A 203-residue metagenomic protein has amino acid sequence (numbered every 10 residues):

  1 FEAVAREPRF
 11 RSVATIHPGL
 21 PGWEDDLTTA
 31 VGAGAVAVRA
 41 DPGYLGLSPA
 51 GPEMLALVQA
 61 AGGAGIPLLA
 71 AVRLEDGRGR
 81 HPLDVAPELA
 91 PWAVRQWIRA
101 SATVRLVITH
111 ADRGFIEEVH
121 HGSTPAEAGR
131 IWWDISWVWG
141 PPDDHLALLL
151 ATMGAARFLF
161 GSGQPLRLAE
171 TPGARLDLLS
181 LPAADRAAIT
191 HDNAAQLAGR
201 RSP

Functional and structural regions predicted by a protein language model:
F1-D76: Active-site gating/metal-coordination segments in enzymes
V4, S123, S180: Conserved hydrophobic residues forming the short capping helix/wall of the S-adenosyl-L-methionine
A5, G32, R99, A151-T152 (+1 more regions): Solvent-exposed polar/charged
P21, I116-E117, A169-E170: Short N-terminal helix/helix-N-cap motif within the alpha/beta-hydrolase-1
G22, P49, P141-P142, L168: Secondary-structure boundary/capping motif
T28-T29, M153-L159, R167-P203: Mid-to-C-terminal alpha-helical segments outside catalytic/metal-binding sites
V36-A37, A50-L159: Catalytic pocket-lining loop regions of alpha/beta-barrel enzymes, especially the amidohydrolase/enolase/GH5 lineages
G163: Active-site glycine-centered loops adjacent to acidic/histidine catalytic or metal-binding residues that shape
